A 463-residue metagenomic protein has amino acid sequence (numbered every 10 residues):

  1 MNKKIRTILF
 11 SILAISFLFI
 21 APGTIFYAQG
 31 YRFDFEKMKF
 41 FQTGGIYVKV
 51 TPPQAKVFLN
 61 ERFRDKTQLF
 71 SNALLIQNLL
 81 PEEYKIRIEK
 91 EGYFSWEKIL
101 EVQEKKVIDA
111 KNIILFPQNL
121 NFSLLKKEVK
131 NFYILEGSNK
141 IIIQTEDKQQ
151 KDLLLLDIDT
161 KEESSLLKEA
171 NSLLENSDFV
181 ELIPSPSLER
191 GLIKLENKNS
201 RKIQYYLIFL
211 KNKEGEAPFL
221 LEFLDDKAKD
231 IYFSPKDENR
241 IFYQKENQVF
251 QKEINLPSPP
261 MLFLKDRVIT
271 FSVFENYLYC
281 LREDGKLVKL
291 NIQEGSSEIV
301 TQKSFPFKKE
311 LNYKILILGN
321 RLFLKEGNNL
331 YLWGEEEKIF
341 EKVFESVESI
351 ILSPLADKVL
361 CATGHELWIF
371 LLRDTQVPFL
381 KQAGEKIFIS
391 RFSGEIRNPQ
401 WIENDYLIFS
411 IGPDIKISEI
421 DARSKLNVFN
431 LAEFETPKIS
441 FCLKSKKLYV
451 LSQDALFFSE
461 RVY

Functional and structural regions predicted by a protein language model:
M1-L154, D159-E163, L182: Short loop/turn and low-complexity linker motifs enriched in small/turn-promoting residues
R62-Q77, L264-R267, K309-E310, E345-V347 (+1 more regions): Short, solvent-exposed S/T- and G/P-enriched segments that are highly enriched in secreted/extracellular and lumenal
N119-E128, S165-K194, A217-D225: Blade-loop segments of beta-propeller domains
F132-K140, N176, E181-G191, D225-D226 (+8 more regions): Blade-terminus and WD-like Trp-Asp/Gly-His loop motifs, strongest in beta-propeller folds
I141-Q144, I193-K194, I241-Y243, Y279-C280 (+4 more regions): Residue position within the beta-strands of beta-propeller blades
D152-E169, R201-F223, Q244-L264, E283-F307 (+4 more regions): Surface-exposed loop/turn elements that mediate protein-protein interactions on large endomembrane-trafficking
S353, A362-W368, S390-S418: Loop/turn-rich, solvent-exposed surfaces of beta-rich toroidal or solenoidal domains
E435-Y463: Blade-level signature of beta-propeller repeat domains, shared across WD40, Kelch, NHL, RCC1 and BNR/Asp-box propellers
